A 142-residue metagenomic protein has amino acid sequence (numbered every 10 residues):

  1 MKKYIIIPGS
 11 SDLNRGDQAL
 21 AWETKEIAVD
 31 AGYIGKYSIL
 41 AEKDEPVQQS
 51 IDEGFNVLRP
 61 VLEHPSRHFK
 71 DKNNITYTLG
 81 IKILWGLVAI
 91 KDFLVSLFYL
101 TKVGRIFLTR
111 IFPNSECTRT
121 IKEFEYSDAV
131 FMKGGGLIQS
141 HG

Functional and structural regions predicted by a protein language model:
K2-G142: Aromatic- and Gly/Pro-rich donor/ligand-binding loops that form nucleotide- or phosphate-bearing donor binding pockets
